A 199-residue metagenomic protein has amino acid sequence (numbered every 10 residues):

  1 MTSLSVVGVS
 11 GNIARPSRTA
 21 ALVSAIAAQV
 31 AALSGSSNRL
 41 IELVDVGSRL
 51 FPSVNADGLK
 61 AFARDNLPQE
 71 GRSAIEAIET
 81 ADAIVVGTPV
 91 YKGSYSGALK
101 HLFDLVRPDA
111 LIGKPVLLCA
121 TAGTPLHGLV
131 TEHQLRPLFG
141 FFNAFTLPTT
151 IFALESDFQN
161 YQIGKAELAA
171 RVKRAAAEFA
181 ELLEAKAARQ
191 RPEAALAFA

Functional and structural regions predicted by a protein language model:
M1-T88, G93-K100, A170-K173, E181 (+2 more regions): N-terminal beta1-alpha1-beta2 submodule of the flavodoxin-like/Rossmannoid cofactor-binding fold
S3-G8, P115, F152-N160: A short small-residue
S10-N12, A120-A122, E155: Short, histidine-centered active-site or binding-site loop motifs used for metal coordination, general acid-base
S24, A28, G97, H133-P137 (+2 more regions): Residues on a specific face of well-ordered alpha-helices
A28-A31, R107, G140, E184: A general structural signal for alpha-helical elements within enzymatic catalytic domains
I41-S53, F141-Q159: Mobile beta-alpha loop/short-helix "lid" or hinge segments that flank ligand
N66-F142: Helix-loop-strand module that forms the ligand-binding subsite of alpha/beta enzymes
T146-A199: Glycine-rich phosphate/pyrophosphate-binding loop and the adjoining helix
